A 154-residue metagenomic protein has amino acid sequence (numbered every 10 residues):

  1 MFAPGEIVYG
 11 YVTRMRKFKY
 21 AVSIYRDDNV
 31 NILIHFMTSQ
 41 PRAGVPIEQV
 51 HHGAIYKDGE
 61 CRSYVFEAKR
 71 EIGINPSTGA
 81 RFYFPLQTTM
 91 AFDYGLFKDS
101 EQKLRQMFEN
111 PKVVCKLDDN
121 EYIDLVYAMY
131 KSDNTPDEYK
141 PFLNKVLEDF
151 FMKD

Functional and structural regions predicted by a protein language model:
M1-D154: Conserved functional hotspots at enzyme active or ligand-binding sites that engage polyanionic ligands
